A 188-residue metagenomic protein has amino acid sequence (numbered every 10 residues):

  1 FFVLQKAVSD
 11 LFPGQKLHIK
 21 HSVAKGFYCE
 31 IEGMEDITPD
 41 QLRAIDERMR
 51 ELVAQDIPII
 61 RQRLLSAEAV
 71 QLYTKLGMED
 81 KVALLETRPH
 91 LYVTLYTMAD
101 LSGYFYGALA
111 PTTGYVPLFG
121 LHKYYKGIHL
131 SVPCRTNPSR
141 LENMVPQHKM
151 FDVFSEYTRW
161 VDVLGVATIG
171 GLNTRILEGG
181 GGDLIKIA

Functional and structural regions predicted by a protein language model:
F1-L11: Active/ligand-binding-proximal structured segments within catalytic/core domains that scaffold catalytic residues
A7, K16-A188: Auxiliary tRNA-acceptor-end handling modules of aminoacyl-tRNA synthetases
